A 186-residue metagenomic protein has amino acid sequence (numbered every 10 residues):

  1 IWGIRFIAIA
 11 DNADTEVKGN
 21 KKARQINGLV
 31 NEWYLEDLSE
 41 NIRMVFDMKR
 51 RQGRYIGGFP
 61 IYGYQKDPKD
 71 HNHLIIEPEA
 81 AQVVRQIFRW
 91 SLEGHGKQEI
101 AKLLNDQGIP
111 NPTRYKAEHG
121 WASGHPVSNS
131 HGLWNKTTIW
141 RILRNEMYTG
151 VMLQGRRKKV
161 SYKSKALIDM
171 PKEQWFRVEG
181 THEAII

Functional and structural regions predicted by a protein language model:
I1-I186: Conserved catalytic breakage-reunion loop centered on the nucleophilic residue
